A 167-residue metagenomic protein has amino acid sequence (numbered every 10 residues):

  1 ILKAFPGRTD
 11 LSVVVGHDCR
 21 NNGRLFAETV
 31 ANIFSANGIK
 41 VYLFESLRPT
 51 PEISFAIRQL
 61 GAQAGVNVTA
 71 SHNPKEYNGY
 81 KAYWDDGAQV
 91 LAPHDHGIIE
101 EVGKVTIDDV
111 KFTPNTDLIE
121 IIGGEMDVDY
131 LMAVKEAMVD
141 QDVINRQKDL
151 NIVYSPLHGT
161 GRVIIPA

Functional and structural regions predicted by a protein language model:
I1: Conserved oxyanion/phosphate-binding beta-strand-loop segments in alpha/beta enzyme cores
A4, N78-A167: Gly/Ser/Thr-enriched, mixed-charge loops and adjacent short helices that form phosphate/oxyanion-binding elements
P6-D85: Ferredoxin-reductase
